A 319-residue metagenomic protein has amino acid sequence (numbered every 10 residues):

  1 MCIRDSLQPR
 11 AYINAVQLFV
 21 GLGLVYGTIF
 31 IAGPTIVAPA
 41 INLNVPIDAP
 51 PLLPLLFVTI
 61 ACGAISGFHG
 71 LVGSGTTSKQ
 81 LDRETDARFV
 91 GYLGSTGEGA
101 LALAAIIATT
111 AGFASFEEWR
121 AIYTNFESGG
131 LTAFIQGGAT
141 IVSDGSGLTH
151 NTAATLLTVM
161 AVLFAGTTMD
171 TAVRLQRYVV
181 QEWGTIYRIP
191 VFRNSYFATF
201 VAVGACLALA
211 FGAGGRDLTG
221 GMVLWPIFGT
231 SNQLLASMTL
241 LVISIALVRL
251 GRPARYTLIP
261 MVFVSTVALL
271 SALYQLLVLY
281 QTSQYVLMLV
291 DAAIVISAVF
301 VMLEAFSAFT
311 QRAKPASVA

Functional and structural regions predicted by a protein language model:
M1-I3: Short, small-residue-biased leader/transition segments that mark boundaries at the very start of proteins
Q8-A15, V20-S66: Helix-loop-helix junctions that connect adjacent transmembrane segments in multi-pass membrane transporters
P9-N14, A172-A205, G221-A292, F309-A319: C-terminal membrane-solvent junction of multi-pass transporters and transport-like membrane proteins
I13-Q17, G73-L103: Junctions where cytoplasmic loops transition into the N-terminal start of transmembrane alpha-helices in multi-pass
I29-N42, T96-Q136, F211-T219: Extracellular/periplasmic helix-exit of transmembrane alpha-helices
D48-A61, L103, S115-W119, D144-F164 (+1 more regions): Select transmembrane alpha-helical segments in multipass membrane proteins
C62-L81, N151-W183: Membrane-helix boundary/coupling elements in multi-pass transport proteins
L93-A100, N151-A153, V162, G166-M169 (+1 more regions): Loop-to-transmembrane helix boundary motifs in multi-pass membrane proteins
